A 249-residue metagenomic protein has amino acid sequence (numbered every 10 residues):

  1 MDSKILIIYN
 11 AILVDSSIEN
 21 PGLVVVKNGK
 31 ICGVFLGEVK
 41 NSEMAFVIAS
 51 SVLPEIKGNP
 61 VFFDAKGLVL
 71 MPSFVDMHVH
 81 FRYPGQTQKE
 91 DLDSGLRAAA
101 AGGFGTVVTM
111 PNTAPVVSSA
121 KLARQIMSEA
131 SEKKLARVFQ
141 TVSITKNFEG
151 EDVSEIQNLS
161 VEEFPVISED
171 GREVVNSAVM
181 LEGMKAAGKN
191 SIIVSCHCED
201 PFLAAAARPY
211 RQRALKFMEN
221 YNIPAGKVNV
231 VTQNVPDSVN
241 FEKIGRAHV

Functional and structural regions predicted by a protein language model:
M1-E55: N-terminal metal-binding scaffold of metallo-dependent hydrolase/deaminase domains
A11, V24, G29, G67 (+6 more regions): Divalent metal-coordination and catalytic microenvironments
I56, A65-A130: Metal-associated gating/positioning segment near the N- to mid-region
D93-V117, K134-K146, S160-V175, S191-E199 (+1 more regions): Divalent metal-dependent hydrolysis catalytic cores, especially in the metallo-beta-lactamase
G102-F104, S128-R137, P201-R246: Active-site gating loops and adjacent loop-to-helix segments of metal-dependent hydrolytic enzymes
V116-I126, E173-A186: Active-site-adjacent beta->alpha loops and helix N-cap segments on the catalytic face of soluble alpha/beta enzymes
M127-K133, I156-V161: Acidic (Asp/Glu)-rich catalytic clusters
